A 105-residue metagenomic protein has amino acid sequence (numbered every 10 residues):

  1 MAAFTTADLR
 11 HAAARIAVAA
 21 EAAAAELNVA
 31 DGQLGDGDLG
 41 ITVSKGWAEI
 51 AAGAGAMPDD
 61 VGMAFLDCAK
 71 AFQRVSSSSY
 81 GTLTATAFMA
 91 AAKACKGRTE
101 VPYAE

Functional and structural regions predicted by a protein language model:
M1-E105: N-terminal loops that bind phosphate or other acidic moieties and the adjacent beta-alpha structural core
